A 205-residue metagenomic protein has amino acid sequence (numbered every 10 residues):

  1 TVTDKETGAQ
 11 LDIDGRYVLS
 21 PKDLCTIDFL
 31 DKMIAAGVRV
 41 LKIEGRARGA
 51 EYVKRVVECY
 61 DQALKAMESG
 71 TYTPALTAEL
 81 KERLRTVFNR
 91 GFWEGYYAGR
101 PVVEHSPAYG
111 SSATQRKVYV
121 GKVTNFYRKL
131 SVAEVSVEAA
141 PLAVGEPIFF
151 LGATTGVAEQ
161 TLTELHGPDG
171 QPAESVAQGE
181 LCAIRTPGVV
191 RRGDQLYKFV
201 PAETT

Functional and structural regions predicted by a protein language model:
T1-K42, R46-T205: Surface-exposed amphipathic alpha-helical tracts and adjacent flexible/coil segments at the periphery of soluble enzymes
